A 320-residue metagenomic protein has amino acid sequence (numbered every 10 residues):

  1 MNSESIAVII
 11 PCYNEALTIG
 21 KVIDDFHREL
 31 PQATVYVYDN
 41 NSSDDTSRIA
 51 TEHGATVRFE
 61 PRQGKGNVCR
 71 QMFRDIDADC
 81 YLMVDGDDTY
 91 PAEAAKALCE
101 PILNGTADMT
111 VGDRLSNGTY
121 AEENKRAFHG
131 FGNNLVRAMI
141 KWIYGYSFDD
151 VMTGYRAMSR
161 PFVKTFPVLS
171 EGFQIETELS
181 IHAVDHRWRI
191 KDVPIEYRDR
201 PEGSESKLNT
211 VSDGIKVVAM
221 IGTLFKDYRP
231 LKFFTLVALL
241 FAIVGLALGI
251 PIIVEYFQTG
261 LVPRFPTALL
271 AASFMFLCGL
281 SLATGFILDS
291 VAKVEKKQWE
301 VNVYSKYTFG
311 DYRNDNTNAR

Functional and structural regions predicted by a protein language model:
M1-N2, S170-R320: Hydrophobic helical membrane-anchoring modules
S5-A7, T34, E178: Cell-envelope/extracellular polymer assembly enzymes that use nucleotide-activated donors
N14-R28: Short, well-formed alpha-helical segments that are part of the catalytic scaffolds of diverse glycosyltransferases
E15-T18, S42, K65, P91: Donor nucleotide-sugar binding loop of glycosyltransferases
D39-S47: A conserved acidic beta->alpha catalytic loop
P61-D75, C80, A92-F173, D199-I215 (+1 more regions): Acceptor/aglycone-binding surface of glycosyltransferases and processive sugar-polymer synthases
